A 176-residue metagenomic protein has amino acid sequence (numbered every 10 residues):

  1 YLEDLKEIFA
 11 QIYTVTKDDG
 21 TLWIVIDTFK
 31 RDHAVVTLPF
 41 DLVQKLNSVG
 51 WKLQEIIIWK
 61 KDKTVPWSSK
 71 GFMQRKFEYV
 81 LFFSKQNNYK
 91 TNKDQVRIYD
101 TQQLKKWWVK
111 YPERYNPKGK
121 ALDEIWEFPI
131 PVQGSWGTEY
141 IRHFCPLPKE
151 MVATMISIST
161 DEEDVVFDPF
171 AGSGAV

Functional and structural regions predicted by a protein language model:
Y1-V176: Core catalytic lobe of class I
